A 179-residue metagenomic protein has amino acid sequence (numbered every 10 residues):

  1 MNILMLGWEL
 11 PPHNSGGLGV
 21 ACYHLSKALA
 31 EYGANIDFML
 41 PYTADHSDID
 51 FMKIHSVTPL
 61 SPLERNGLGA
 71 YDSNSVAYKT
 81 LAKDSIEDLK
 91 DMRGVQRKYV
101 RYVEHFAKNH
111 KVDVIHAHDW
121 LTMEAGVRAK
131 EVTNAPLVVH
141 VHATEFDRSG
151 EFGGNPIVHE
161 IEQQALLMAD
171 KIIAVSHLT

Functional and structural regions predicted by a protein language model:
M1-S15, G19, L40-Y42: Nucleotide-activated donor-dependent transferases that construct or modify glycoconjugates
W8, V141-T144: Histidine-centered beta-alpha loop that forms part of the nucleotide-sugar donor binding/catalytic region in diverse
L18-A30: Short amphipathic alpha-helix
A28, A34-H110: A conserved catalytic-core segment of Leloir-type glycosyltransferases
Q96-Y99, P136-V138, F146-Q164: Nucleotide-sugar donor phosphate/pyrophosphate-binding loop at the beta->alpha transition of glycosyltransferases
D113-V114: Structural motif
A117-T122: Short His-centered aromatic/hydrophobic patch
L167-T179: A short, active-site helix/loop in glycosyltransferases that binds the activated sugar's phosphate group
